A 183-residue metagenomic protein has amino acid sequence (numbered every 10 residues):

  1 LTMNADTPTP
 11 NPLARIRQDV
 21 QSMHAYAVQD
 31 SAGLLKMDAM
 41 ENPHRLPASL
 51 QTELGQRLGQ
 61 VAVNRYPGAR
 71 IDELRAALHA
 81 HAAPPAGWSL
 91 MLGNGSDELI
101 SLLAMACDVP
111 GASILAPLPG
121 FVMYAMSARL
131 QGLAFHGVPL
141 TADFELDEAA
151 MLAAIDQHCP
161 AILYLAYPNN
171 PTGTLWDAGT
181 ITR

Functional and structural regions predicted by a protein language model:
L1-T2: Short, Lys/Arg-enriched N-terminal segments with co-localized hydrophobic residues within the first ~10-30 amino acids
P8-D97, L102: N-terminal small-domain helix-loop-helix segment of the aminotransferase-like
A62-R183: Conserved core of the PLP fold type I
